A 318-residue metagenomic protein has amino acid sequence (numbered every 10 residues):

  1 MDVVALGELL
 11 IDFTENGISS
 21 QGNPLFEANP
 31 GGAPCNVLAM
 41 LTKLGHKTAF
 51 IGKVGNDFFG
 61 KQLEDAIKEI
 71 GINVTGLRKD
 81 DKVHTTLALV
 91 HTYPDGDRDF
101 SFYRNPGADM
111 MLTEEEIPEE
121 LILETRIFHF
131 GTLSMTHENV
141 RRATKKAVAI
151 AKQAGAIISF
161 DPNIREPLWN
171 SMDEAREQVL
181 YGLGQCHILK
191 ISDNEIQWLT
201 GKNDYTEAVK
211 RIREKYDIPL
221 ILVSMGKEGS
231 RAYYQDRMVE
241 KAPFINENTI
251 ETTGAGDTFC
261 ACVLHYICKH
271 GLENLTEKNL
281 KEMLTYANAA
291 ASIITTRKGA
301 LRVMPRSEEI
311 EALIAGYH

Functional and structural regions predicted by a protein language model:
M1-N73, L112: Glycine-rich phosphate/adenosyl-contacting loop at the front of the ribokinase-like
D2, I157, I188, P219-L220: Proline-centered loop/turn at the N-terminus of a beta-strand
L9, L133, P162, T258: Active-site metal-binding loops of divalent metal-dependent hydrolases
K47-F130, E311-H318: Conserved N-terminal subdomain of the carbohydrate kinase-like
E120-L121, Y181-G182, E214: Structural alpha-helical scaffold elements that stabilize or flank donor/cofactor-binding regions in carbohydrate
E124-T125, C186, I218: Short, well-ordered alpha-helix to beta-strand connector turns
M135-R211, E228: Conserved beta-alpha-beta core of the PfkB/ribokinase-like small-molecule kinase fold
A149, N203-H318: Conserved phosphate-binding/catalytic region of the ribokinase-like
